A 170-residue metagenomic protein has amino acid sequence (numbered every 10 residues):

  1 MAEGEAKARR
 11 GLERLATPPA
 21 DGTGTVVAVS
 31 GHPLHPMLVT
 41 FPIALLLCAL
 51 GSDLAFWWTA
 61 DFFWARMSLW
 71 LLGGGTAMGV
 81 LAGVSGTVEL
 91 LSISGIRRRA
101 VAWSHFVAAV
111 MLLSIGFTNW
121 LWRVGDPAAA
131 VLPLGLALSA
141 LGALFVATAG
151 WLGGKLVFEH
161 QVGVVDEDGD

Functional and structural regions predicted by a protein language model:
A2-T59, R66-V88, S92-D170: Polytopic transmembrane helical bundles with strong interfacial aromatic enrichment
